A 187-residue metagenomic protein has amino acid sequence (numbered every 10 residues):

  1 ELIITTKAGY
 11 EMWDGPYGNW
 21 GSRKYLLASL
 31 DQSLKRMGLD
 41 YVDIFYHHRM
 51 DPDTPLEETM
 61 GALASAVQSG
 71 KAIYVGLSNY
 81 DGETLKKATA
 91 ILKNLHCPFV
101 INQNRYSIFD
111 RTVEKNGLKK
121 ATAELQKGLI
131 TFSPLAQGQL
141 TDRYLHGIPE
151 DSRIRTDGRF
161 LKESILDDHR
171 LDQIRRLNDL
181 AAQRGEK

Functional and structural regions predicted by a protein language model:
E1-T6, Q68: N-terminal binding-site loop/beta-alpha segment at the start of enzyme catalytic domains that lines or forms
T6, I44-H47, L77, N104: Conserved beta-strand positions
T6-A8, Y41, S133: Short, small-residue-rich loop/turn micro-motifs
E11-Y17, L140: A short acidic, helix-capping loop that chelates divalent metal ions and anchors anionic groups
P16-W20, V113: Short, solvent-exposed loop/turn segments at secondary-structure boundaries
N19-G38, L56-G61, L85-T89: Short, acidic/polar
L34-T54: Active-site groove signature of glycoside hydrolases
T54-K187: Beta/alpha (TIM)-barrel catalytic core signal, keyed to glycine-rich beta->alpha loops juxtaposed to Asp/Glu that bind
